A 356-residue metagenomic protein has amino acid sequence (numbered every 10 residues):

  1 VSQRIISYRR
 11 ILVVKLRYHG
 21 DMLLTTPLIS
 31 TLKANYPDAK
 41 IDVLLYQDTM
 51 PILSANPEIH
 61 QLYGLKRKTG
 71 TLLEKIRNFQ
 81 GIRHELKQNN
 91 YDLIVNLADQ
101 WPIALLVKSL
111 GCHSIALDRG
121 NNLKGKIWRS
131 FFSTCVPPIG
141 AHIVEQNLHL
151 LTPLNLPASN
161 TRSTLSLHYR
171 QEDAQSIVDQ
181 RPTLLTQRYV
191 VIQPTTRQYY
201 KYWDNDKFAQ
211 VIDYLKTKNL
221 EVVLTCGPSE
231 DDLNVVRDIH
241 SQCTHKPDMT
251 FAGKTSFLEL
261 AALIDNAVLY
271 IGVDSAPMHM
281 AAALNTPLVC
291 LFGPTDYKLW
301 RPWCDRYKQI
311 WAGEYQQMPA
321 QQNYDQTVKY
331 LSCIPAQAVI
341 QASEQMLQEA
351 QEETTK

Functional and structural regions predicted by a protein language model:
V1-K356: Catalytic machinery of carbohydrate-active enzymes, primarily nucleotide-sugar-dependent glycosyltransferases
